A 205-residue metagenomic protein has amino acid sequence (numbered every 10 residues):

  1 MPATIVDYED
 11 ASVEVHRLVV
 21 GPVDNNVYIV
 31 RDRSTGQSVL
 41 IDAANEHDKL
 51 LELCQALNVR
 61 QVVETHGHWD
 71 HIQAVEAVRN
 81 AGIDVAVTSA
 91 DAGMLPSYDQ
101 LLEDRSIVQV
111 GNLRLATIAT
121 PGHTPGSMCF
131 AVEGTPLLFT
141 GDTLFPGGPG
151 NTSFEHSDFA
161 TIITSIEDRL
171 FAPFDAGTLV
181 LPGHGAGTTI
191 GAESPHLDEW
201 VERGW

Functional and structural regions predicted by a protein language model:
A3-L57, F130-G141: Conserved beta-strand hairpin/beta-sheet module of binuclear metal-dependent hydrolase folds, prominently
A11-V13, G111-A116, G126: Short beta-strand or tight-loop elements that sit immediately N-terminal to catalytic metal-binding acidic residues
L18-V20, D99, A119-P121: Short Gly/Pro-enriched turn/cap motifs at secondary-structure boundaries
D24, S38, N45-A116, P195-E199: Active-site HxH/HxHxD metal-binding segment of metal-dependent hydrolases
V30, D42, H66, V78 (+6 more regions): Divalent metal-coordination and catalytic microenvironments
S34-T35, N45, W69, D91 (+3 more regions): Short, glycine/acidic-enriched loop or turn micro-motifs at the edges of active sites
L40-I41, R60-H68, V85-S89, T120-G122 (+3 more regions): Active-site neighborhood of phospho(di)ester-bond hydrolases with catalytic His/Asp-centered motifs
T124-W205: Metallo-beta-lactamase
